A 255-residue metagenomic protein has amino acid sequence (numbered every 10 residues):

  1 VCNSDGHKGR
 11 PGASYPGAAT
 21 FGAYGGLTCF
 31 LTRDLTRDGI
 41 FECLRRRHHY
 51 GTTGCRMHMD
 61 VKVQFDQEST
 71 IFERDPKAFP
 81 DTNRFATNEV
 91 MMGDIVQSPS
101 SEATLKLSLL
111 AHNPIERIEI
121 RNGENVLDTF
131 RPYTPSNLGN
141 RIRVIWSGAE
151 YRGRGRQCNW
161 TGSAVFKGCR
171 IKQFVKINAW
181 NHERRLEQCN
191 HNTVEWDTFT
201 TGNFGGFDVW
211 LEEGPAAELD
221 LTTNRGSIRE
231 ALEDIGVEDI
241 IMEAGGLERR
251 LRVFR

Functional and structural regions predicted by a protein language model:
N3-R255: C-terminal functional module detector
